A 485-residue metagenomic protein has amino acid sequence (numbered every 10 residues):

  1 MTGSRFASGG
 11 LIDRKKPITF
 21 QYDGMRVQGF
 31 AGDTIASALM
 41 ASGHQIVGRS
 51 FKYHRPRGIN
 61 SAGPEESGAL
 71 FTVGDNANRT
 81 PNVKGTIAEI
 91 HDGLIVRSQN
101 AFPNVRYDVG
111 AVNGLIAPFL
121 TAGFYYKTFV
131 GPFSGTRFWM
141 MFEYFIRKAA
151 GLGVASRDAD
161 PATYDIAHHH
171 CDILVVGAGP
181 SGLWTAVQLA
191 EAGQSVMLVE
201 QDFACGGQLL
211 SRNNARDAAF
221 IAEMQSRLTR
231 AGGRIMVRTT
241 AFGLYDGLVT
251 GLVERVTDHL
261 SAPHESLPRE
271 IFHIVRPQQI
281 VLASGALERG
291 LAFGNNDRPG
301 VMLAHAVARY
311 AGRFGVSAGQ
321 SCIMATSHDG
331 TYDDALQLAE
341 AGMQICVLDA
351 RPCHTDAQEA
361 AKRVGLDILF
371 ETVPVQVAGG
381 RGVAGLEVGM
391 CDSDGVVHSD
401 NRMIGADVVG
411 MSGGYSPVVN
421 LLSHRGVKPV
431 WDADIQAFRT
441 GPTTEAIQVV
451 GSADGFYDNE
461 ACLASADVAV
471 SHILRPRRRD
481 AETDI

Functional and structural regions predicted by a protein language model:
M1-M25, G29-I485: Residues forming the flavin
